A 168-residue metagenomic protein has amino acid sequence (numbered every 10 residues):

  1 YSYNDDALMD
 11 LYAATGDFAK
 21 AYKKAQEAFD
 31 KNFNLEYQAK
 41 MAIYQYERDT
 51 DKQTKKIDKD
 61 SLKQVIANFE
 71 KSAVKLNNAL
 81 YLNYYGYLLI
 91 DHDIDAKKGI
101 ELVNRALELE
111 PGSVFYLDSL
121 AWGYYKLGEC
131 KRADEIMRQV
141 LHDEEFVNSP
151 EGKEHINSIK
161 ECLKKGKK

Functional and structural regions predicted by a protein language model:
Y1, F18, D30, N34-L35 (+3 more regions): Alpha-helix initiation and capping sites
Y1-K20, F29, Q38-D49, Q53: Extended amphipathic alpha-helical coiled-coil/heptad-repeat regions
Y1-S2, N32-F33, V74-N77, P111 (+1 more regions): Short coil turns that delineate tetratricopeptide repeat
L11, Y44-R48, L88, G123 (+2 more regions): TPR/TPR-like alpha-solenoid repeats
A19-Q26, K59, K63-I66, K97-I100 (+2 more regions): Conserved positions within tetratricopeptide repeat
A25-A28, S72, A106, V140: Hydrophobic packing position at a conserved site in alpha-helical tandem repeat units
A39-K63, A67-P111, F115-L127: Alpha-helical adaptor scaffolds
K126, R132-K168: Terminal, low-structured helical/coil segments at or just beyond the last alpha-helical repeat
